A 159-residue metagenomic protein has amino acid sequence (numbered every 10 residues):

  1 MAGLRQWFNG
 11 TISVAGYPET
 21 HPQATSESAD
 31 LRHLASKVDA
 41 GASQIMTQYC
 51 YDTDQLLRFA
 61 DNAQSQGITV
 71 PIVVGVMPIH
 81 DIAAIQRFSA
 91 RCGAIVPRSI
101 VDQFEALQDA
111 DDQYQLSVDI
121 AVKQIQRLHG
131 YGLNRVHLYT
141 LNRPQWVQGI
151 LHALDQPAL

Functional and structural regions predicted by a protein language model:
M1-R5, A24-A29, Y49-Q64, R143-L154: Active-site-adjacent beta->alpha loops and helix N-cap segments on the catalytic face of soluble alpha/beta enzymes
M1-Y17, Q23, D61, S65-V118 (+2 more regions): Active-site pocket-lining/capping segments in soluble small-molecule metabolic enzymes
N9, A42-S43, L133: A structural motif
T25-S36, Q115-R127: Short, acidic/polar
K37, G41, V74, V136: Conserved, mostly hydrophobic/aromatic
S43-D52, H137-T140: Catalytic beta/alpha-barrel core
H129-W146: Charge-patterned, long linear interaction tracts outside catalytic cores
